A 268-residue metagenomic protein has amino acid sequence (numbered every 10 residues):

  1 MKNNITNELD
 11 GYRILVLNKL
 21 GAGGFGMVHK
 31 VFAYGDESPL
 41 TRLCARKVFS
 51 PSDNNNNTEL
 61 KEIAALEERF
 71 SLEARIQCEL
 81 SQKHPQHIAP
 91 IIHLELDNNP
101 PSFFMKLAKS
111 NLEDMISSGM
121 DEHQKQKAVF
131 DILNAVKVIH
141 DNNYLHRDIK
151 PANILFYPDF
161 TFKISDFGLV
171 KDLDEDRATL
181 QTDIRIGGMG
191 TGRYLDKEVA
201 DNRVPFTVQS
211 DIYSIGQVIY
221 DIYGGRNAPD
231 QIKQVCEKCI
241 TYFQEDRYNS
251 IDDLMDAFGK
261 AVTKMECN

Functional and structural regions predicted by a protein language model:
L17-G23, V28: Protein kinase glycine-rich loop
V31-F70: ATP-binding glycine-rich loop module of kinase domains
S71, R75-Q86: Structural motif at the C-terminus of the N-lobe alphaC helix and the adjacent alphaC-beta4 loop of the Hanks-type
P90-P101: Short beta-strand micro-motifs within the conserved protein kinase catalytic domain, predominantly in the N-lobe
A128-V129: Activation segment signature within eukaryotic-like protein kinase domains
H140-F156: Catalytic-loop of the protein kinase fold
T182-E198: Conserved activation segment of eukaryotic-like protein kinases, specifically the C-terminal portion of the activation
D211: Conserved catalytic-loop aspartate of Hanks-type protein kinases
